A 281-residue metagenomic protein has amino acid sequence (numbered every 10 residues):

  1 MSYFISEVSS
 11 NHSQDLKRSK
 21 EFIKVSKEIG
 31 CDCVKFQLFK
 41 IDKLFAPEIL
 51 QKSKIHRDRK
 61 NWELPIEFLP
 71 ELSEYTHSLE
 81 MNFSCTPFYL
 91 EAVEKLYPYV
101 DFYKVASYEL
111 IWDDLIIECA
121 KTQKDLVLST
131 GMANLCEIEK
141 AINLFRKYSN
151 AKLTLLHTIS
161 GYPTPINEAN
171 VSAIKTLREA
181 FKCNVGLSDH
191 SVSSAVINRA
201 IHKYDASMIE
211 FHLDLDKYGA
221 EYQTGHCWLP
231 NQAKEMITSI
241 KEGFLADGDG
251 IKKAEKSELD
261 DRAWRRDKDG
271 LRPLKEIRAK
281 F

Functional and structural regions predicted by a protein language model:
M1-F281: Catalytic cores and adjacent flexible loops of soluble metabolic enzymes that perform enolate/carbanion chemistry on
